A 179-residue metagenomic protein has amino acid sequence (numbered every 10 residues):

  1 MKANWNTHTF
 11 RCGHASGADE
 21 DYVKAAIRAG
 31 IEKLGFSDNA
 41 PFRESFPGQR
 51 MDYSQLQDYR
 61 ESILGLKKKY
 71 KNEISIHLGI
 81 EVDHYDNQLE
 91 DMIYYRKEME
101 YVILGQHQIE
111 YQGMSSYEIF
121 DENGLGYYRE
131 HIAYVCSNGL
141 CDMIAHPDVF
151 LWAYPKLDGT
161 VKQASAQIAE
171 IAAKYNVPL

Functional and structural regions predicted by a protein language model:
K2, L34, H77, D142 (+1 more regions): Hydrophobic "anchor" residues on beta-strands that sit immediately upstream of conserved functional sites
K2-G13, F36-N39, I144-V149: Histidine-centered catalytic micro-motifs
N6, A26, V102, H146 (+1 more regions): Conserved, mostly hydrophobic/aromatic
S16-E20: Short amphipathic alpha-helical segment that frequently serves as the phosphate-/nucleotide-binding helix
Y22-S37: Catalytic domains of carbohydrate-active enzymes, especially glycoside hydrolases
L34-P47: Short, conserved active-site loops that position catalytic residues or coordinate cofactors/metal ions across diverse
Q49-Y175: Extended substrate/RNA-proximal surfaces in nucleic-acid metabolism proteins
